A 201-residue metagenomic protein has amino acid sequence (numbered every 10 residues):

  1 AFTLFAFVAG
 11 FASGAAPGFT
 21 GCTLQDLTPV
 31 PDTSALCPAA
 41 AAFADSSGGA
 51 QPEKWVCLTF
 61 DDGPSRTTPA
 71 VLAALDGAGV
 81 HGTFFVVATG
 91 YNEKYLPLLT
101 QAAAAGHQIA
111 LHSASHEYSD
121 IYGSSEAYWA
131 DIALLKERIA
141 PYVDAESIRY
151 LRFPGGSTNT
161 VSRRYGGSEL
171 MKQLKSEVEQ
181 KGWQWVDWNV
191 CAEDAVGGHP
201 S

Functional and structural regions predicted by a protein language model:
A1-G10: Bacterial N-terminal signal peptides
G10, G14-P17: Extracellular low-complexity, O-glycosylation-prone Ser/Thr/Pro/Gly-rich "stalks" and linkers flanking catalytic
F19-F153: Active-site beta->alpha N-cap acidic-glycine motif
E117-V143, N159-S201: Alpha-helical scaffold elements lining the catalytic groove of polysaccharide deacetylases
G156: Flexible loop residues that form catalytic and substrate-binding hotspots at small-molecule/glycan-binding clefts
